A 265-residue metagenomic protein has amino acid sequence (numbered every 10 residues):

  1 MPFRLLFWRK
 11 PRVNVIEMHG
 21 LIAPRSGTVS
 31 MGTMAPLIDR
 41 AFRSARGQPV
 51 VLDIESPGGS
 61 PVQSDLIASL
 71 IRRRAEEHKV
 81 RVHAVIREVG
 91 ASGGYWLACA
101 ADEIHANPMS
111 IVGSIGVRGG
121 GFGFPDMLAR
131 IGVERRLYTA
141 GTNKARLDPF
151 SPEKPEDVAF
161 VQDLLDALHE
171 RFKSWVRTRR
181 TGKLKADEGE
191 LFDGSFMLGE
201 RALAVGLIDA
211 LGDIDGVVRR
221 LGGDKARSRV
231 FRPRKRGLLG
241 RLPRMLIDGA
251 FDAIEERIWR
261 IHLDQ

Functional and structural regions predicted by a protein language model:
M1-N107, R118-Q265: N-terminal organellar transit peptides
